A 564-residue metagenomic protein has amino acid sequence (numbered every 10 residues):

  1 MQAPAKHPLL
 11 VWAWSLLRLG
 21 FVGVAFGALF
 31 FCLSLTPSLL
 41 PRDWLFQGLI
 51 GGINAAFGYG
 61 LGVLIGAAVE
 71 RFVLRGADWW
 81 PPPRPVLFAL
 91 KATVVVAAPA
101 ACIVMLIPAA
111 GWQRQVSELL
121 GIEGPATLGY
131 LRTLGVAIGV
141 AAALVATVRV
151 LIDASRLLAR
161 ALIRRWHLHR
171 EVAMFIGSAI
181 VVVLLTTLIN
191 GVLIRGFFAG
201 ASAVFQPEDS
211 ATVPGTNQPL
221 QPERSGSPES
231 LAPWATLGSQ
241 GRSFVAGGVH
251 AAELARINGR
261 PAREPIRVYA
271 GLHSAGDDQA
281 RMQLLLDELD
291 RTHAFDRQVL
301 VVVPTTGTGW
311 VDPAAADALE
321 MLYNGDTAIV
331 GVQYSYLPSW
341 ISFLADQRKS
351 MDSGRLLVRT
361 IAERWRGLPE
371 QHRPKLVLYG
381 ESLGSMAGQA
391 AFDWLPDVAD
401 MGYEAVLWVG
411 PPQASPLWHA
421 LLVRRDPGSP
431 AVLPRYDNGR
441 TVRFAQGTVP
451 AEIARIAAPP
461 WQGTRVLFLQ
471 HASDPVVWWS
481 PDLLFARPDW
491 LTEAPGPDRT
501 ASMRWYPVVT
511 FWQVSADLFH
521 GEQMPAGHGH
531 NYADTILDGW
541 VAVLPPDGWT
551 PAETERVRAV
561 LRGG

Functional and structural regions predicted by a protein language model:
M1-W12: Actinobacteria-biased recognition of intrinsically disordered, low-complexity terminal regions
L10-P374, D393-G564: C-terminal His-loop and adjacent cap/lid subdomain of alpha/beta-hydrolase
L378-S385: Gly/Ala-rich beta-loop-alpha elbow adjacent to hydrolase catalytic centers
